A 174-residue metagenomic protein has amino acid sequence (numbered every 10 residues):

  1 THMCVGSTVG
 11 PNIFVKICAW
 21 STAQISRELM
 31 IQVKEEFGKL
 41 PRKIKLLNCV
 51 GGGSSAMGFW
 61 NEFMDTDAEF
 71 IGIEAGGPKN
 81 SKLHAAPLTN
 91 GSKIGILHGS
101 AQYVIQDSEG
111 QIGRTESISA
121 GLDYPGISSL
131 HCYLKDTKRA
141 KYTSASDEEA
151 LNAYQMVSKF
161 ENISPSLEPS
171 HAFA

Functional and structural regions predicted by a protein language model:
T1-N12, I17, F37, D65-D67 (+1 more regions): Active-site/ligand-binding loops adjacent to catalytic centers
G10-L29, S166-H171: A glycine-rich, Thr/Ser-enriched phosphate-binding loop motif common to dinucleotide/cofactor-binding enzymes
I25-L29, F59-F63, Y154, A172-A174: Buried hydrophobic packing segments
M30-P41: Phosphate/pyrophosphate-binding loops at sites that engage ATP/ADP/AMP, CoA/4′-phosphopantetheine, polyphosphate
R42-S55, F70-I73: A short, small-residue-rich loop immediately preceding and capping a beta-strand
K45-N48, Y142, I163-S166: Short catalytic-loop micro-motif centered on adjacent basic/acidic residues
C49-W60, N80-K82, P169-A174: Short glycine/serine/threonine-rich phosphate/pyrophosphate-binding segments that cradle anionic phosphate groups
S158-A174: C-terminal structured "cap/appendage" subdomains that terminate the fold
